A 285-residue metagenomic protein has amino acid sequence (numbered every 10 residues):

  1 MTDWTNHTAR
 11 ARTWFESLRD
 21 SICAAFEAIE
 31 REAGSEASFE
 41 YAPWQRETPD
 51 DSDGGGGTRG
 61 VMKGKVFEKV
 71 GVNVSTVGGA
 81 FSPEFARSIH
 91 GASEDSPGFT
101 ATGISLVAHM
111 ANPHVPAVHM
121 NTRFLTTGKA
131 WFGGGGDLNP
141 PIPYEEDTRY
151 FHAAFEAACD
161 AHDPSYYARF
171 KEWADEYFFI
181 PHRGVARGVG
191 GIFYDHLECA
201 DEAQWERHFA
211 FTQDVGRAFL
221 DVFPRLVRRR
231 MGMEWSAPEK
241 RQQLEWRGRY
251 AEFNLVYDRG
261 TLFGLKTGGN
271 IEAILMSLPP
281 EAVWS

Functional and structural regions predicted by a protein language model:
D3-H90, A200-V256: Gly/Pro-rich turn-and-neighbor structural signature
H7, M110-N112, T126-G128, L138-Y144 (+2 more regions): A generic structural motif
G56-G134: Internal mixed beta-strand/loop scaffold within catalytic domains of large alpha/beta enzymes
K69, T100-T102, W131-N139, V185-E206 (+1 more regions): Glycine-rich, often proline-containing surface loops adjacent to acidic residues and nearby aromatics that form
P83-F85, V115-A117, Y144-D147, F263-L265: Short helix/loop capping segments that flank catalytic or ligand/cofactor-binding pockets
G128-E172: Compact, glycine/acidic-enriched structural inserts
A157-F211, R225-R228: Long, charged, mostly alpha-helical binding arms that flank functional sites
T261-S285: Long, contiguous binding/interaction regions
